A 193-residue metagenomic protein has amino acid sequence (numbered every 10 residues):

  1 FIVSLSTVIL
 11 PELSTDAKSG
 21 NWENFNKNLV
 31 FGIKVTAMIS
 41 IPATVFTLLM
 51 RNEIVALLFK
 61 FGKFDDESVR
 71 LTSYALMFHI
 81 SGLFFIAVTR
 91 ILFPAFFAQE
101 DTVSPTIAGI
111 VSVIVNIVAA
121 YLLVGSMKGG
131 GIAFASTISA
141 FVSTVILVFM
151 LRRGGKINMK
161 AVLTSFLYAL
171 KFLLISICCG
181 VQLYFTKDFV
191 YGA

Functional and structural regions predicted by a protein language model:
F1-A193: Membrane-embedded alpha-helical bundles of multi-pass transporters/translocases, especially carrier/permease families
